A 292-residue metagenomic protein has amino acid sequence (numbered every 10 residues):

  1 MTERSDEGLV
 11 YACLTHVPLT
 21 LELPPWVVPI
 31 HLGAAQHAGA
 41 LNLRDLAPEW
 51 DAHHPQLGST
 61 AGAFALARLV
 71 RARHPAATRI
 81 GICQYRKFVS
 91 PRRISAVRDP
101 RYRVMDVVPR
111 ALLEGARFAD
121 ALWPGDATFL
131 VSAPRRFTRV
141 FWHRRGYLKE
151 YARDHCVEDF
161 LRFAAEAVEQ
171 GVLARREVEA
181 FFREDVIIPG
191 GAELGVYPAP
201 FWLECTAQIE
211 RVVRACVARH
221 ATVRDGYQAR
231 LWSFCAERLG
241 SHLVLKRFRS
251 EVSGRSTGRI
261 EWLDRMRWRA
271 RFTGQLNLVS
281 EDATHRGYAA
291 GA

Functional and structural regions predicted by a protein language model:
T2-A292: ER/Golgi luminal nucleotide-sugar-dependent glycosyltransferases, focusing on the catalytic module
